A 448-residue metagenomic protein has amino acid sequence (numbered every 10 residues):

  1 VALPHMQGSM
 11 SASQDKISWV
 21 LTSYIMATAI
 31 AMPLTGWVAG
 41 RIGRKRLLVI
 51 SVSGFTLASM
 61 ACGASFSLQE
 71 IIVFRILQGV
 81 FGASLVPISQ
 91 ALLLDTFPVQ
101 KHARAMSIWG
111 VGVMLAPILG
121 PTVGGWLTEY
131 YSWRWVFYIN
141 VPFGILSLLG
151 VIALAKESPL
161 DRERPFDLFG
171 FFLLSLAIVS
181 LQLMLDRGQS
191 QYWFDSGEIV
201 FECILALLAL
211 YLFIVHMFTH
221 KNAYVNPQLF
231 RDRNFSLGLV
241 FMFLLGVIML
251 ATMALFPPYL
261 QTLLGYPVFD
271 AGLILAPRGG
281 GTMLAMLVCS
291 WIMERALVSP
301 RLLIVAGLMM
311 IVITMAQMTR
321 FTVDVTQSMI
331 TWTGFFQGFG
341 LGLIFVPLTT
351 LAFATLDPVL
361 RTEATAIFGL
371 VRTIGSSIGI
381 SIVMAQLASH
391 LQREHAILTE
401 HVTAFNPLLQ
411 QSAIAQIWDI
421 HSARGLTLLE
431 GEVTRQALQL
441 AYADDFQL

Functional and structural regions predicted by a protein language model:
V1-G36, E70-I71, S132, F137 (+3 more regions): Transmembrane core module of solute transporters
L3, A116-T128, P257, C289 (+2 more regions): Small-residue (Gly/Pro/Ala) motifs that create kinks and tight helix-helix packing interfaces
K16, K101-I108, L360-I367: Cytoplasmic loop-to-transmembrane helix junctions
K16, L146, L351, I367-L448: Hydrophobic transmembrane architecture of multi-pass small-molecule transporters
T22-M26, S53, S107-V111, L115 (+6 more regions): Transmembrane alpha-helical cores of Major Facilitator Superfamily
M26-I30, M60, M114, I118 (+4 more regions): Hydrophobic/small/kink-forming positions within alpha-helical transmembrane segments of polytopic membrane proteins
M32-G170, R187, G280: Helix-loop-helix hairpins in multi-pass membrane proteins, especially solute transporters
P142-P159, S175-R187, L205-T219: C-terminal membrane-cytosol helix-exit motif in multi-pass small-molecule transporters
